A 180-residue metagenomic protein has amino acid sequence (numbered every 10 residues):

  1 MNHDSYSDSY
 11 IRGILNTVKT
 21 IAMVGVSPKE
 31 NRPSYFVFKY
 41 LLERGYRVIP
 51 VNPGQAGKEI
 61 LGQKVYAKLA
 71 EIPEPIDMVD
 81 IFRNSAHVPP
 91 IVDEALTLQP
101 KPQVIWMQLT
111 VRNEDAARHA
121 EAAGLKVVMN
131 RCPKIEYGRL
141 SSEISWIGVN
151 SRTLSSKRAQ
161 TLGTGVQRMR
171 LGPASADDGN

Functional and structural regions predicted by a protein language model:
M1-T17: Short N-terminal or domain-adjacent regulatory/targeting segments
H3-S7, K58-E74, D80-P90: Glycine-rich, highly charged phosphate/nucleotide-binding loops
K29-N31, K39-E59: NAD(P)-binding Rossmann-fold cofactor-contacting core
G54-Q55, A70-E71, Q108-R112, R131-E136: Short, acidic/turn-prone active-site loops that include or flank metal/cofactor- and phosphate-binding residues
E59-L61, I76-D77, E114-R118, E136-E143: Short, charged, surface-exposed secondary-structure boundary motifs
A95-A123: ADP-ribose/adenylate-binding Rossmann-like module
E136-N180: A charged, well-structured terminal subsegment
